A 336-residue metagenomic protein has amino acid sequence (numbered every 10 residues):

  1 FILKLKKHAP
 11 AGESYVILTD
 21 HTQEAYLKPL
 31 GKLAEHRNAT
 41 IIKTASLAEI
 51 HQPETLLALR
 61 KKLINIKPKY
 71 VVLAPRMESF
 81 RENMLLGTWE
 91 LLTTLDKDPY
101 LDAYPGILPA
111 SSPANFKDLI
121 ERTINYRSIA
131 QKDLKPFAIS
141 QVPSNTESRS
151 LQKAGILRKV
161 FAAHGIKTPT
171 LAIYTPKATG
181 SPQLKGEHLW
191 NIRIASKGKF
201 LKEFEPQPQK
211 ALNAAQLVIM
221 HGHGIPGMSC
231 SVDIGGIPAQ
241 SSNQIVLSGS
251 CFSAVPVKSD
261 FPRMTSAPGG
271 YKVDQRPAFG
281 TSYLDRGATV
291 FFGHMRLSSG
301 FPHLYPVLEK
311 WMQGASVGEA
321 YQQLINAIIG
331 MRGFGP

Functional and structural regions predicted by a protein language model:
F1-P336: Cysteine-dependent hydrolase recognition
